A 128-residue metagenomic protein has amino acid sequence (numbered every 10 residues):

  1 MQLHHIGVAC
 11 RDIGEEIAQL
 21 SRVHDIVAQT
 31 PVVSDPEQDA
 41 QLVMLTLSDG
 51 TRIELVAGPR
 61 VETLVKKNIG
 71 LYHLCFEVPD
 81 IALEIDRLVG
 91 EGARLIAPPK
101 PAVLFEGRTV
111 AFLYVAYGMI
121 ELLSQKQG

Functional and structural regions predicted by a protein language model:
M1-H4, V8-A28, T46-I96, F112-G128: Glyoxalase I/VOC metalloenzyme domain signal
E15, V33-Q38: Short glycine/proline-centered loop/turn elements that form peptide/ligand docking sites
V27-D35, P98-V103: Conserved catalytic-core motifs of GNAT/GCN5-like acyltransferases
S34-D35, M44-T46: Short, conserved, surface-exposed binding loops centered on an aromatic residue
P36-Q41, L104-T109: Short acidic/glycine-enriched loop/turn segments that link adjacent beta-strands
